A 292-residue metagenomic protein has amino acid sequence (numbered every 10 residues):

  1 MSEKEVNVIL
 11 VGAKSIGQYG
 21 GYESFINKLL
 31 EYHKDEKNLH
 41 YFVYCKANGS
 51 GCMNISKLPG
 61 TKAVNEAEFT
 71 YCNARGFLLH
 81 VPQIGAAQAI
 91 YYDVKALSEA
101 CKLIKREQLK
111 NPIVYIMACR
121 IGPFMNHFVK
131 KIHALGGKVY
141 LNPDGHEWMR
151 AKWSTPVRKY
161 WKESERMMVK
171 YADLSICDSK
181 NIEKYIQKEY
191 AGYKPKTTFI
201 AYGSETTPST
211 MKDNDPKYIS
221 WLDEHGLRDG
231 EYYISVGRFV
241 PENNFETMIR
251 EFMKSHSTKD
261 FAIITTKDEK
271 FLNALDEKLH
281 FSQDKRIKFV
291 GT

Functional and structural regions predicted by a protein language model:
E5-V6, L10-Y19, Y32-A86, N181-E183 (+2 more regions): N-terminal strand-loop element at the rim of the active site of nucleotide-sugar-dependent glycosyltransferases
I9-V11, L222-N243, I249-H256, F261-A262: Conserved donor-binding/catalytic core segment of Leloir-type glycosyltransferases
C45-G49, S204, V236, K259-D276 (+1 more regions): Glycosyltransferase donor-sugar binding loop
K62, T210-G226: A short helix/loop element that forms part of the nucleotide-sugar donor recognition site in Leloir-type
Y71-E99, R150-V157: A short, charged, and often flexible helix/loop element on the N-terminal side of the glycosyltransferase catalytic
Q88-A100, N111-P143: An aromatic- and histidine-rich active-site surface loop
V157-S175: Membrane-proximal helix-turn-helix segments that form the acceptor-binding/catalytic region of lipid-linked
V169-T197, A201-S209, Y218: A short, active-site helix/loop in glycosyltransferases that binds the activated sugar's phosphate group
